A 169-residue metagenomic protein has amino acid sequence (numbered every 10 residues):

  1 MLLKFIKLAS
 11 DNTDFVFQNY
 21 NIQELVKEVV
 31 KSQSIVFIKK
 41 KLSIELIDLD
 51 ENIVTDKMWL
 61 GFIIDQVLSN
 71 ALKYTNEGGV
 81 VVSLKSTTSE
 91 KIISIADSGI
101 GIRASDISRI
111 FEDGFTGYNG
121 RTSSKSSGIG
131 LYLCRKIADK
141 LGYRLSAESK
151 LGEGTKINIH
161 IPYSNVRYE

Functional and structural regions predicted by a protein language model:
S10-F15, N52-M58: Conserved micro-motifs of the catalytic ATP-binding
Q18-N19, I38-K39, S43-N52: Conserved catalytic submotifs in the C-terminal HATPase_c
A71-L72: Short helix-loop "hinge" at the ATP-lid/N-box region of the Bergerat-fold HATPase_c
G79-S89: Short beta-strand/loop element within the Bergerat-fold HATPase_c
D97: Acidic ATP/Mg2+-coordinating residue in the GHKL
I102-F115: Short conserved segment of the HATPase_c
